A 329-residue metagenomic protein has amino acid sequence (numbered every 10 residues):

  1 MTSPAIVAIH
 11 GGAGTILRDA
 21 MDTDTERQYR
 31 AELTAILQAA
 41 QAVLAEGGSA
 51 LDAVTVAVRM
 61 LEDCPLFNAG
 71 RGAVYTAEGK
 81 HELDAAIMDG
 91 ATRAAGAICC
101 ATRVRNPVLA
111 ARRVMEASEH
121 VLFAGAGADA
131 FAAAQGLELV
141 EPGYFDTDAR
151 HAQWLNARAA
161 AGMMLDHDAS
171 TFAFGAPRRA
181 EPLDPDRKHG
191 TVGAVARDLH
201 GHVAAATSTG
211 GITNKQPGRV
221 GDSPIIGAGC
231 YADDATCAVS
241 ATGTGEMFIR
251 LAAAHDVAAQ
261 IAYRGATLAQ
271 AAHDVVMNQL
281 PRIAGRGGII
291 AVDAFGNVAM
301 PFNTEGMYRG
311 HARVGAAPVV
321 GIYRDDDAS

Functional and structural regions predicted by a protein language model:
M1-S329: Alpha/propeptide regions of enzymes that mature by internal proteolysis
